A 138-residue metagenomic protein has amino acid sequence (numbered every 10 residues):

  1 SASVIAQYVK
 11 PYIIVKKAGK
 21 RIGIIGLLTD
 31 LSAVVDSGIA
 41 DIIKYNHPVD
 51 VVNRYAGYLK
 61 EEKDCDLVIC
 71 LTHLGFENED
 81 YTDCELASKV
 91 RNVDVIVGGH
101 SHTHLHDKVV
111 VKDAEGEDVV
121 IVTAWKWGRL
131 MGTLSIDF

Functional and structural regions predicted by a protein language model:
S1-F138: Acidic, metal/ion-coordinating pockets
